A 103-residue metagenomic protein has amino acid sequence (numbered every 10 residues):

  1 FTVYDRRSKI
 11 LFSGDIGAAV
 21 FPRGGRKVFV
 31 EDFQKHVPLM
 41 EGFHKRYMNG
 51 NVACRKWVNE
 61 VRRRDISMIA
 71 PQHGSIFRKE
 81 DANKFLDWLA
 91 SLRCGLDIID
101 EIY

Functional and structural regions predicted by a protein language model:
F1-P71, S75-E80, L92: Metallo-beta-lactamase
H73-Y103: Binuclear metal-ion centers of metallo-dependent hydrolases, dominated by the metallo-beta-lactamase
